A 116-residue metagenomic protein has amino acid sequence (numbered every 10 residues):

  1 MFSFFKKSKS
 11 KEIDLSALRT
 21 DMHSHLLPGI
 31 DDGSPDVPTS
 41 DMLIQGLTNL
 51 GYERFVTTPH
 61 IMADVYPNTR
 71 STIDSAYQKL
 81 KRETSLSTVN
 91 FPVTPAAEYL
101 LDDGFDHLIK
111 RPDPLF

Functional and structural regions predicted by a protein language model:
M1-D14, S40-T48, L80, S85: Short amphipathic alpha-helices and their capping/turn segments at secondary-structure boundaries
F2-G29, D103: Replace "His-x-His-based motif
I13-L18, M22, V56, R111-F116: Active-site gating loops and adjacent loop-to-helix segments of metal-dependent hydrolytic enzymes
M22-H25, P35, T39-R70, N90-E98: Divalent metal-dependent hydrolysis catalytic cores, especially in the metallo-beta-lactamase
N68-F116: Extended substrate/RNA-proximal surfaces in nucleic-acid metabolism proteins
